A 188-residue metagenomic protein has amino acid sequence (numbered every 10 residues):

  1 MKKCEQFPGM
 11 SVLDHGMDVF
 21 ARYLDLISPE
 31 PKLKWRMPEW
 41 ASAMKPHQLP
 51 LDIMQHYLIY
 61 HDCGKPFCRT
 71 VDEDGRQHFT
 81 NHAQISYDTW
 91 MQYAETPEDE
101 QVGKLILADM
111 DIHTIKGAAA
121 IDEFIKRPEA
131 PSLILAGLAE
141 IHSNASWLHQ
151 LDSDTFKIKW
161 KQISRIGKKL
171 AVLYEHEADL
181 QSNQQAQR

Functional and structural regions predicted by a protein language model:
M1-V71: Acidic/His-rich, divalent-metal-binding segments that scaffold phosphate/diphosphate chemistry
K2-K3, K32-K34, K45, K65 (+5 more regions): Context-gated lysine
E39-H149: Divalent metal-dependent catalytic cores for phosphoryl transfer on phosphate-bearing substrates
A130-G137, I141-R188: Charged substrate- and nucleic-acid-binding regions of tRNA-handling and nucleotidyl-transfer enzymes, centered on
